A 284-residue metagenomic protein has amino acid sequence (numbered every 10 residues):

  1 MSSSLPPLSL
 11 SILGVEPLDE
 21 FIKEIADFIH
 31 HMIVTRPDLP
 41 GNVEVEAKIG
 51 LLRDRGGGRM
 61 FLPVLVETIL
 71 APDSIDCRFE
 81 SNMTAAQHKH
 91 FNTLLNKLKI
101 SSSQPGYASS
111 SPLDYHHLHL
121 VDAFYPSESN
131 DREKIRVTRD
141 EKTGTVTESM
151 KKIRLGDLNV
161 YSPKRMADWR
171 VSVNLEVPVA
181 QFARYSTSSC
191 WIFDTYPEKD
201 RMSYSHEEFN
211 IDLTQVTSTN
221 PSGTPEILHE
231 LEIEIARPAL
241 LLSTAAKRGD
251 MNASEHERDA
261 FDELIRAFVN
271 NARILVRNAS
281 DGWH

Functional and structural regions predicted by a protein language model:
M1-H284: Phosphate-end processing signature that detects enzymes handling 5′-triphosphorylated RNA and polyphosphate
